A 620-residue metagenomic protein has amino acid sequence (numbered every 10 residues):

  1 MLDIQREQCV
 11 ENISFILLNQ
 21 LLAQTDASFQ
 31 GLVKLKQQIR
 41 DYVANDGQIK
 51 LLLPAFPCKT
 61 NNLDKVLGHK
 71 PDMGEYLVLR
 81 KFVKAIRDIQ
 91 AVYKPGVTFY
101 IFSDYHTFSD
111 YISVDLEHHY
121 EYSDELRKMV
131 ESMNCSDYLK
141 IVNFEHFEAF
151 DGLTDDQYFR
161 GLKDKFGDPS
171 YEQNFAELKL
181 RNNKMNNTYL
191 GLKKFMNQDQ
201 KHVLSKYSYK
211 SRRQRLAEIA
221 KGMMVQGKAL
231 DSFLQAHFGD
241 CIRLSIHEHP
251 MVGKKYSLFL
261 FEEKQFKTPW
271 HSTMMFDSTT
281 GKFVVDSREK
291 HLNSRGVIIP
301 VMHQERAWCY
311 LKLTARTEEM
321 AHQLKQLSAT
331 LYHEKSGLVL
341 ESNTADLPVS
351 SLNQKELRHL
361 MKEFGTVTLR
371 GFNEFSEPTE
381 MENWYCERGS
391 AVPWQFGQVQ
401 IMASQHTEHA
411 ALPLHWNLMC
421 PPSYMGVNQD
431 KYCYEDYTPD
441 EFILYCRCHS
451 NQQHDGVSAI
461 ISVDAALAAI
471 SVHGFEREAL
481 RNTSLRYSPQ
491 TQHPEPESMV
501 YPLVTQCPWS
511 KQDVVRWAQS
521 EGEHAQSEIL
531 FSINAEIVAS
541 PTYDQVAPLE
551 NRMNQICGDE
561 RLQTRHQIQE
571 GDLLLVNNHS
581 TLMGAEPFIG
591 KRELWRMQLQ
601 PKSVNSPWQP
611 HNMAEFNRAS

Functional and structural regions predicted by a protein language model:
M1-L52, V301-R358: N- or domain-start disorder-to-order transition segments that initiate the globular core
K36, L327-P421: Terminal domain-start leader segments
N45-D64, Y100-S109, I141-A149, L444-R447 (+1 more regions): Short loop/turn segments at strand-loop or loop-helix junctions that form parts of catalytic or ligand-binding pockets
G47-L52, Y93-Y105, L139, S232 (+7 more regions): Hydrophobic beta-strand segments of well-ordered beta-sheets in folded domains
G74-K94, L352-L357: Histidine-anchored nucleotide/phosphate-binding helix
Y105-K264: A substrate-binding/cap region within the structured catalytic cores of diverse enzymes
L258-P300: Long C-terminal appendages of very large multidomain proteins
Q304-P348, Q405-S620: Active-site environment of non-heme Fe oxygenases that use a 2-His-1-carboxylate facial triad
